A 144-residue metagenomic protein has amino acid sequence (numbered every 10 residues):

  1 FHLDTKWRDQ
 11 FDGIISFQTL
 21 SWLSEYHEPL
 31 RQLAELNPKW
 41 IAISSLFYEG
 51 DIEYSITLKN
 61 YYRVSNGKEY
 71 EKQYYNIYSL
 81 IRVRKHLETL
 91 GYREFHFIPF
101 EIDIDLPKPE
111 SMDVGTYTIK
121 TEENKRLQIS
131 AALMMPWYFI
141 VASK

Functional and structural regions predicted by a protein language model:
H2-D9: Short conserved loop adjoining the S-adenosyl-L-methionine
T5, F95-K144: A C-terminal cap/extension of S-adenosyl-L-methionine-dependent methyltransferases that defines the acceptor-substrate
D12-E25: A short SAM/SAH-binding and catalytic strip from SAM-dependent methyltransferases
W22-L36: A short, conserved alpha-helix within the catalytic core of class I
K39-E69, I129: Conserved class I S-adenosyl-L-methionine
V64-R82: Acceptor-substrate binding/catalytic loop of class I
R82-P99: A SAM-dependent methyltransferase catalytic signature shared across enzymes that methylate proteins
